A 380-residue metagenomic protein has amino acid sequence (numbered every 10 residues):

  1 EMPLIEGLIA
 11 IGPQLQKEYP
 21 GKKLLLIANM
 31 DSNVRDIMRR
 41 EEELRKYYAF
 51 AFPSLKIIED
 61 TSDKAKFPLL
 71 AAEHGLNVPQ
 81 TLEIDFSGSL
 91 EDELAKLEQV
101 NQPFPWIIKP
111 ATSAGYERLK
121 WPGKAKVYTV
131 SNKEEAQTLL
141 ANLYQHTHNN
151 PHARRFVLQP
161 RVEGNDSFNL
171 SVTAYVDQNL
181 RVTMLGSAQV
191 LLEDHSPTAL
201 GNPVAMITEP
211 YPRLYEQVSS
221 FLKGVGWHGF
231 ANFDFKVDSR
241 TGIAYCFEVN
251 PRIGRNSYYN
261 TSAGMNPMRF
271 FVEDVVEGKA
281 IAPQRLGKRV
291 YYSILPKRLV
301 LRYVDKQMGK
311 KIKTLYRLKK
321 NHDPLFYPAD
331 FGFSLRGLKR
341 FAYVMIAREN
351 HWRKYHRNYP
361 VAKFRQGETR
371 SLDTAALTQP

Functional and structural regions predicted by a protein language model:
E1-G88, D92, S113-R118: Conserved N-proximal alpha/beta basic substrate-recognition cap immediately N-terminal to, or forming the N-lobe
D60-F156, N179, R213-Y215, P380: Active-site nucleotide/adenylate-binding loops and adjacent lid/helix of ATP-dependent enzymes
S131-H195, E209-E216, V237, A244-Y245: Phosphate-binding site of ATP-dependent enzymes
H152-V157, F230-F233, I281-L286: Flexible, glycine/charged-enriched surface loops at secondary-structure junctions
L192-P203, N250-G264: Glycine-rich phosphate/pyrophosphate-binding beta-alpha loops
P197-L200, T208-F233: Oxyanion-binding "anion nests"
L222-Y258: Conserved metal-phosphate-binding beta-hairpin within the catalytic cores of diverse ATP-dependent phosphoryl-transfer
V272-P380: Peripheral (often C-terminal) accessory segments that flank ATP-dependent C-N-forming ligase machineries
